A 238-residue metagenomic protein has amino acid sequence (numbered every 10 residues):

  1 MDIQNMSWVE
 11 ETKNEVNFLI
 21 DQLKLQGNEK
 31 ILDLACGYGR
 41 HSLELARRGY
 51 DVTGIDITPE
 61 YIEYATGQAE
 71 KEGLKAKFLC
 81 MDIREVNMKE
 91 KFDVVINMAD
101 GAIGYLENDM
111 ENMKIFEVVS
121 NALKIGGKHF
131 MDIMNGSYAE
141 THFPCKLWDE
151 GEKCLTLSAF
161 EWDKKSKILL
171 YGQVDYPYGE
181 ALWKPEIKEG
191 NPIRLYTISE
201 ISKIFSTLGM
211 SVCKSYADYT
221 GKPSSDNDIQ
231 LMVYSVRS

Functional and structural regions predicted by a protein language model:
M1-E29: Conserved class I S-adenosyl-L-methionine
N28-G37: Conserved class I S-adenosyl-L-methionine
S42-E85: Class I SAM-dependent methyltransferase SAM/SAH-binding core
N87-V94: A short acidic, Gly/Pro-enriched loop at the edge of an enzyme's catalytic core that lines a small-molecule cofactor
I96-M98: A conserved beta-strand element that flanks and buttresses the S-adenosyl-L-methionine
N112-I125: A short glycine-rich, Lys/Arg-flanked "PGG" loop and its adjoining helix->strand segment in the class I
F130-K203: SAM-dependent methyltransferase
I198-S238: C-terminal lobe and adjacent flexible extensions of AdoMet/dcAdoMet transferase-like proteins
